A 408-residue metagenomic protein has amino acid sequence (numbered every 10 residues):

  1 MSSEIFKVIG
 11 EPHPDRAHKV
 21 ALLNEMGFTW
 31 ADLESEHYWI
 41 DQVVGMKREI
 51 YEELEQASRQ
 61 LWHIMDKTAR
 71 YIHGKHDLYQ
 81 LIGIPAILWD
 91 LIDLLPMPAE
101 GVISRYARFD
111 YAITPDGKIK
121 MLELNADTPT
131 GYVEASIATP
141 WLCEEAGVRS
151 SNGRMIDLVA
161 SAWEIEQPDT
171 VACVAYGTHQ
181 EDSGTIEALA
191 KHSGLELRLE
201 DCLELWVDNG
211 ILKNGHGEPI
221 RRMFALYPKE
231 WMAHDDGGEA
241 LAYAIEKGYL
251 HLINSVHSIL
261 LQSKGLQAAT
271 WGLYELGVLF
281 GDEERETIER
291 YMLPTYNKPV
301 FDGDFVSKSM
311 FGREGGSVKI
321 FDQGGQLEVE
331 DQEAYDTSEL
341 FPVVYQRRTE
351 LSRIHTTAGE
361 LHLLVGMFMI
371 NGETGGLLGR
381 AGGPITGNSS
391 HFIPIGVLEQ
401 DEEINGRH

Functional and structural regions predicted by a protein language model:
M1-H408: Preference for protein termini
